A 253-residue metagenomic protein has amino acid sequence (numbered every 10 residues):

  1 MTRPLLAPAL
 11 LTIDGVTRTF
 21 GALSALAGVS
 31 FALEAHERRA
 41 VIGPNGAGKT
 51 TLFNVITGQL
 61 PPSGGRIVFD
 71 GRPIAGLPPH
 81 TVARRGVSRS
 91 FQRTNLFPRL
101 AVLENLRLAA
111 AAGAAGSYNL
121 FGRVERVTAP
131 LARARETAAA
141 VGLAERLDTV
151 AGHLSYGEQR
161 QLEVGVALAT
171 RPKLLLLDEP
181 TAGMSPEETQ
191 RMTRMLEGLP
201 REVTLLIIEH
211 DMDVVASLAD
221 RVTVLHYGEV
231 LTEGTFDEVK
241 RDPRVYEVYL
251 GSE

Functional and structural regions predicted by a protein language model:
T2-E253: Glycine-rich phosphate-binding loops of nucleotide-dependent enzymes
